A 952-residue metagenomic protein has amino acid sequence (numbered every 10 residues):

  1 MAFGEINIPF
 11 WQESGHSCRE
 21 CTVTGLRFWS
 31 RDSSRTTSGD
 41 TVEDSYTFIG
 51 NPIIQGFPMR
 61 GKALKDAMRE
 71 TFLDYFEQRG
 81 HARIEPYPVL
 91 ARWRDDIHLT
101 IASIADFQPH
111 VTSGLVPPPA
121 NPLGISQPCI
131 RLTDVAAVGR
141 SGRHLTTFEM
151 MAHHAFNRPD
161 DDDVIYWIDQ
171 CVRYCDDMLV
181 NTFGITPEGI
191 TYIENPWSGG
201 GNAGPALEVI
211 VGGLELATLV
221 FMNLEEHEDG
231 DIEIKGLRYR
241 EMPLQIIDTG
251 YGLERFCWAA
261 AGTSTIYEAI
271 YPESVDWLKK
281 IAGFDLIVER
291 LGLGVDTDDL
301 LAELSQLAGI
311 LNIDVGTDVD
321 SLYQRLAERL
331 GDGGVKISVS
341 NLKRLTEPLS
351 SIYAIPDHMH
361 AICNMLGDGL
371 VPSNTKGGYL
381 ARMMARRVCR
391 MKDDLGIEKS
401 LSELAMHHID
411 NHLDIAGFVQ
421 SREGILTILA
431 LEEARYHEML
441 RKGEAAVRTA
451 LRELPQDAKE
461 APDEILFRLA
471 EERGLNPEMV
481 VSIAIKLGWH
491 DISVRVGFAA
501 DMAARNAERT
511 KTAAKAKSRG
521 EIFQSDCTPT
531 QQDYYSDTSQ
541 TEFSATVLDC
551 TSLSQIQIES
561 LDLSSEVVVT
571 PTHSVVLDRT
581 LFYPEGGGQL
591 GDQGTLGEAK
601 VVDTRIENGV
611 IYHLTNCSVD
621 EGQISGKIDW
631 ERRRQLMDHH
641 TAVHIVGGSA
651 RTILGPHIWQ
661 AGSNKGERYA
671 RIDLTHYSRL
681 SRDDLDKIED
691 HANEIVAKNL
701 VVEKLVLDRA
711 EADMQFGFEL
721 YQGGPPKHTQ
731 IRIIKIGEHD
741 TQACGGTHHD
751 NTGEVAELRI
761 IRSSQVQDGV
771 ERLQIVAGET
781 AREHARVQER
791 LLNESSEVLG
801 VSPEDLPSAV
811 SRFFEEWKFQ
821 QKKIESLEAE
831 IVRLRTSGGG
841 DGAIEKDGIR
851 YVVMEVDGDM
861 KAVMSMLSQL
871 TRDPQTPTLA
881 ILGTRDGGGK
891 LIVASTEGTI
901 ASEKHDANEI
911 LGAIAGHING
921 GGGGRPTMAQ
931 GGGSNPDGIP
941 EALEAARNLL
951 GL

Functional and structural regions predicted by a protein language model:
M1, L26-R27, D44-Y46: Short non-domain terminal segments
A2-G4, E13, S17-C18, T47-L952: A glycine- and charged-residue-rich anion-binding loop/surface
I6-I8, T24, K235: A generic local structural motif
I8-S17, R27-D32: Short, flexible, mixed-charge glycine/proline-rich loop motifs that serve as phosphate/nucleic-acid-contacting
R19-T22, G39-D40: Cys/His/Pro-rich metal-binding microdomains
T24-L26, C175: Secondary-structure boundary/capping motif
D32-I49: Cysteine-rich micro-motifs
